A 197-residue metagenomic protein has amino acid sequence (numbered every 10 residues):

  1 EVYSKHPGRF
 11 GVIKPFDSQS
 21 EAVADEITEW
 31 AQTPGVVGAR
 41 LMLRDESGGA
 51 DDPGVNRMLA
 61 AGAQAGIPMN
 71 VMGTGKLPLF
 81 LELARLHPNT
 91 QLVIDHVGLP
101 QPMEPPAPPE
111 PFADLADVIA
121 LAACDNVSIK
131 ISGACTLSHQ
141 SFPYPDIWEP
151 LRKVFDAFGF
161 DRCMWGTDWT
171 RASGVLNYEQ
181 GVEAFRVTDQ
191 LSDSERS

Functional and structural regions predicted by a protein language model:
E1-G75, E82-A84, K130-A134: Active-site gating/metal-coordination segments in enzymes
G8, Q64, N89, A123-C124 (+1 more regions): Active-site acidic short loop of glycosyltransferases
I13, Q91-V97: Short hydrophobic/aromatic-enriched beta-strand-loop microsegments
V23-A31, G49-V55, G75-T90, P105-A120 (+2 more regions): Distinct, well-ordered alpha-helical segments
E26, D95, E195: Acidic-residue sensor for enzyme active/binding pockets
L43-E46, H96-Q101: Short, acidic/turn-prone active-site loops that include or flank metal/cofactor- and phosphate-binding residues
Q101-S197: H/E-rich (His + Asp/Glu) clusters that bind or coordinate divalent metals
